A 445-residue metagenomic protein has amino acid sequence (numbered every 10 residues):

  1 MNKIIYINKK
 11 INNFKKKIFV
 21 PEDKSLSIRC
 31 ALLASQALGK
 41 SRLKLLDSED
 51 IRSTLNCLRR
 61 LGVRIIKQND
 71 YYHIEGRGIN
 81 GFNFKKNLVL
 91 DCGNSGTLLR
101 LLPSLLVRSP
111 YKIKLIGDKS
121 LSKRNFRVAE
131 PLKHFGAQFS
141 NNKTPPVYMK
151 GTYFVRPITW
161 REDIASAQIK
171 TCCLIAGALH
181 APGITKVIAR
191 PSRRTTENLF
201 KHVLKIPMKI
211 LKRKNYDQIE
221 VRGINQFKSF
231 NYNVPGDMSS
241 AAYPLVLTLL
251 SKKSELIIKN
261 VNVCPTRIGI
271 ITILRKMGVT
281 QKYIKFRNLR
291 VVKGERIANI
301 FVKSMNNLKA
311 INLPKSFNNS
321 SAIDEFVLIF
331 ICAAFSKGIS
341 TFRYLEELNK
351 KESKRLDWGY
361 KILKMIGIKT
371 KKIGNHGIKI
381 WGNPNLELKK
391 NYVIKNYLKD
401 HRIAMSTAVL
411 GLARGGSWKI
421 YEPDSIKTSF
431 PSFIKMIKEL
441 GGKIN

Functional and structural regions predicted by a protein language model:
M1-N445: Structural preference for solvent-exposed beta-strand-turn elements and adjacent flexible terminal/loop segments within
